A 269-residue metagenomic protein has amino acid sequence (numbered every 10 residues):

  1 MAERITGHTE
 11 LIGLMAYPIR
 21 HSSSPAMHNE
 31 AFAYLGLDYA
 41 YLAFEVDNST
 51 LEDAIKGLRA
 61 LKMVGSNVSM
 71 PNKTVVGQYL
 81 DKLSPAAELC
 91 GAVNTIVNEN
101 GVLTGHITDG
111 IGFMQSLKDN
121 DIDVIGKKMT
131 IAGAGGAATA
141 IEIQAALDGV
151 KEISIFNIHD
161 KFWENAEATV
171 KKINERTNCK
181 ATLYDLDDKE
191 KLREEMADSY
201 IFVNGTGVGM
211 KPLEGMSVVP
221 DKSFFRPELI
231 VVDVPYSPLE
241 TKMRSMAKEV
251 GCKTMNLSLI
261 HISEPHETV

Functional and structural regions predicted by a protein language model:
R4-N120: Phosphate/diphosphate ligand-binding glycine-rich loop within oxidoreductases
T9, I125-K127, P227-E228: Phosphate-coordination loops involved in phosphoryl transfer and adenosine-cofactor binding
M70, G207-V208, S258: Short secondary-structure boundary segments
D119-D123, S223-F224: Glycine-rich helix-loop-beta junction characteristic of Rossmann-like nucleotide cofactor-binding loops
I125, T130-C179, L183, D187-E190: Glycine-rich phosphate/diphosphate-binding loop of Rossmann-like nucleotide-binding domains
C179-T254: Rossmann-like adenosine-cofactor binding region
H261-V269: Single conserved hydrophobic/aromatic residue that forms the stacking wall/gate of nucleotide- or nucleobase-binding
